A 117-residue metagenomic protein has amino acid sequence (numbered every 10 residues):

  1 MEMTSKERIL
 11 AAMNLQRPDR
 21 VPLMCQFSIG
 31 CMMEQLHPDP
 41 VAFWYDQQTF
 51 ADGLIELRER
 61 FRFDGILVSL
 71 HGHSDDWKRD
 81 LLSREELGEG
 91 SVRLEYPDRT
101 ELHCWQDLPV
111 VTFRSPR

Functional and structural regions predicted by a protein language model:
M1-R117: Catalytic cores of TIM-barrel enzymes
